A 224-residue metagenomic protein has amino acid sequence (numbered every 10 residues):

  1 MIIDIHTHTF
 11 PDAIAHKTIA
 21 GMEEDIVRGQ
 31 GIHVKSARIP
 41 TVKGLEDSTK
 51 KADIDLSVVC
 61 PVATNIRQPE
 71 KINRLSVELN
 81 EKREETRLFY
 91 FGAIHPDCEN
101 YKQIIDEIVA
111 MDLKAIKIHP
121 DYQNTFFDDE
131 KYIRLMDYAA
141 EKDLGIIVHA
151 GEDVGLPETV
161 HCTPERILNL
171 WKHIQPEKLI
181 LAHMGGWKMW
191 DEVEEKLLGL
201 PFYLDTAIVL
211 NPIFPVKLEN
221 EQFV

Functional and structural regions predicted by a protein language model:
M1-V59, R67: An N-terminally biased module of ancient metal coordination in phosphate/nucleic-acid-related enzymes
I2-I5, C60, F91-A93, K117 (+2 more regions): Active-site neighborhood of phospho(di)ester-bond hydrolases with catalytic His/Asp-centered motifs
T9-F10, E152, G186: Short active-site segment of divalent metal-dependent hydrolases/proteases that encodes the spacing between
I14-T18, E70-I72, I104, T159-V160 (+2 more regions): Short aromatic-enriched loop/helix-cap "lid" or pocket-rim segments at secondary-structure transitions that line
D55-L56, T64-V148, E152-V154, E158-H161 (+2 more regions): Active-site gating/metal-coordination segments in enzymes
L75, Q103-E107, K131-L135, R166-N169 (+2 more regions): A short acidic, amphipathic alpha-helical/loop segment
V109-I116, E165-A182, L197-Y203: Structural recognition of alpha->loop->beta junctions
M184-V224: H/E-rich (His + Asp/Glu) clusters that bind or coordinate divalent metals
